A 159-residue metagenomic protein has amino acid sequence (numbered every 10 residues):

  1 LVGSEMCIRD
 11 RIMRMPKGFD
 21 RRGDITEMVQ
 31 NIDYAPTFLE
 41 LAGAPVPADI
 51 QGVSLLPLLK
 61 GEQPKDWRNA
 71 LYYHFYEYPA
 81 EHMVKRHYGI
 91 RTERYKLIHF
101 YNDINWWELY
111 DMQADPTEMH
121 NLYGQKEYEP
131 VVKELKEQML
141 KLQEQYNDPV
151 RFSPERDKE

Functional and structural regions predicted by a protein language model:
L1-I8: Short, small-residue-biased leader/transition segments that mark boundaries at the very start of proteins
R14-P16: Conserved nucleotide-sugar donor-binding and metal-coordinating catalytic region shared by glycosyltransferases
F19-R21, I32-A35, E40-E108, M112 (+3 more regions): C-terminal cap/loop subdomain of S1 sulfatases and analogous C-terminal strand-loop tails that border
D24-V29: Glycine-rich "substrate-gating" loop/helix at the edge of Rossmann-like oxidoreductase active sites
D115: Intrinsically disordered, low-complexity polar regions and short flexible loop motifs
E118-L122: Carboxylate-dense, calcium-coordinating segments in secreted/extracellular and ER-lumen proteins
